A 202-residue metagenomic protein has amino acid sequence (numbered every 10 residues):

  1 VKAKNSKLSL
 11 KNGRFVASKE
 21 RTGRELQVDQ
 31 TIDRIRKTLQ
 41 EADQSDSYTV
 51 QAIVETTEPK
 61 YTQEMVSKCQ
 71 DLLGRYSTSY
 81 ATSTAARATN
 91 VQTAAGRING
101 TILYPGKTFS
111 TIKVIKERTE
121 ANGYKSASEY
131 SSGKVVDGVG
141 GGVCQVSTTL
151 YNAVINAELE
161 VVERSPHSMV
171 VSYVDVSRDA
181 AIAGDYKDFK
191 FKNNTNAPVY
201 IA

Functional and structural regions predicted by a protein language model:
V1-A202: Surface-exposed, secretory/extracytoplasmic low-complexity segments enriched in Ser/Thr/Asn/Gly/Pro
